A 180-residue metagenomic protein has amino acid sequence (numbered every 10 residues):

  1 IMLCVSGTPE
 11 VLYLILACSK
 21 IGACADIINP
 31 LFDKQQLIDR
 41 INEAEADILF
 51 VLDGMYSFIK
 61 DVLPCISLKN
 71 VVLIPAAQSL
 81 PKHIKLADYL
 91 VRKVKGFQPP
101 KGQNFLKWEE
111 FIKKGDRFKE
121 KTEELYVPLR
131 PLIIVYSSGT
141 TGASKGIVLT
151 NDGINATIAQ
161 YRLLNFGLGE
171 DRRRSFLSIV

Functional and structural regions predicted by a protein language model:
I1-F32, S175-V180: Conserved AMP-binding/adenylate-forming
L3, I48-V51, G146: Conserved SAM-binding loop
V5-G7, L52-D53, R130: Helix N-cap/beta->alpha junction signal
S6, I74-A76, Y136: Cofactor-binding loop segments of dinucleotide-utilizing enzymes, especially the Rossmann-like FAD- and NAD(P)+-binding
T8-P9, K34, Y56, T141 (+1 more regions): Alpha-helix N-cap/helix-start and coil->helix boundary motif
I15, I38, V135: Short glycine-/small-residue-rich flexible loop motifs, especially phosphate/cofactor-binding loops
K20-E110: Structural core segment of the AMP-binding/adenylate-forming
G115-R130, I134-S178: Conserved adenylate-forming
